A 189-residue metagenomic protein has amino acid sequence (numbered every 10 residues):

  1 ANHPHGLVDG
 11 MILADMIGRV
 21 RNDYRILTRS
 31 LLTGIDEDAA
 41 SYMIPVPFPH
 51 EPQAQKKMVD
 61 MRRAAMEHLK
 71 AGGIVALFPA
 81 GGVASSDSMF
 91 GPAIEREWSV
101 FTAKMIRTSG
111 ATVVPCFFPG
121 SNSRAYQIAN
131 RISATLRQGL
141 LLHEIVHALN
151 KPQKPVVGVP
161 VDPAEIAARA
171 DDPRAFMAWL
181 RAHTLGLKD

Functional and structural regions predicted by a protein language model:
A1-A54: Catalytic core of membrane glycerolipid acyltransferases/transacylases, capturing the structured, soluble-facing
M58-D189: Non-catalytic C-terminal accessory region of glycerolipid acyltransferases and related lyso-lipid remodeling enzymes
